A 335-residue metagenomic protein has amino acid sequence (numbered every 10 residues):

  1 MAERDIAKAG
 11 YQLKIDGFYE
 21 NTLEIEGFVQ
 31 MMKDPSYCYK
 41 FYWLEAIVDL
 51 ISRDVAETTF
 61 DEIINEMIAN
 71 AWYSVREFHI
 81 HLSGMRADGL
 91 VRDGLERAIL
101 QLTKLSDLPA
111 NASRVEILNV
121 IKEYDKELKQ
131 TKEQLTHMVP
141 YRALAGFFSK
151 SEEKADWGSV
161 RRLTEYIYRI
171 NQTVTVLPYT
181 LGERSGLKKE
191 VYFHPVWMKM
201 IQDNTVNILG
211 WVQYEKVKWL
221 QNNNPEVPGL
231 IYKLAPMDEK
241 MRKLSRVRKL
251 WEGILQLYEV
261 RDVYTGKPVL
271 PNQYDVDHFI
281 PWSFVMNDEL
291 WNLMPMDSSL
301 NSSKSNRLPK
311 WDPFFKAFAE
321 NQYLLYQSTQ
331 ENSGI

Functional and structural regions predicted by a protein language model:
A2-V247, D312-T329: Mixed-charge, low-complexity interaction segments
N21, K40, L255-Y258, N272-D275 (+1 more regions): Active-site-proximal structural scaffolding
V29-Y37, E252-L255, S283-N287: Short, charged/polar micro-motifs that form catalytic or ligand-binding hotspots
M31-M32, Y39-L44, F279-W282, L293-D297: Long, contiguous hydrophobic alpha-helical segments, chiefly transmembrane helices and signal peptides
S52-V55, L255, L270, F284 (+1 more regions): Hydrophobic/aromatic-lined pockets within catalytic cores
S245-D275, D297: Short cysteine-rich loop/turn motifs with clustered Cys
Y264-P295, K304-A317: Histidine-centered nuclease catalytic patch
L293-N306, L325-I335: Short Fe-S-cluster ligation motifs
